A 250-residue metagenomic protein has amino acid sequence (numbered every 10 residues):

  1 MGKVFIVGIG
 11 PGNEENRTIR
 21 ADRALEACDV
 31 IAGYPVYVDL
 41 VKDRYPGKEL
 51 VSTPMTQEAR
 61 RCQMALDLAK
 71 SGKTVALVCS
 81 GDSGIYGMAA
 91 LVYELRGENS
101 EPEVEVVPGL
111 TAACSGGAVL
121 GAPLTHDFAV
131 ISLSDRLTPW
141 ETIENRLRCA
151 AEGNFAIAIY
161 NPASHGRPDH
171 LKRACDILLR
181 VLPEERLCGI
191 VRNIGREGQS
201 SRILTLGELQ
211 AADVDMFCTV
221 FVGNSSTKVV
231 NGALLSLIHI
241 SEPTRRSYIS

Functional and structural regions predicted by a protein language model:
M1-V104, L110, S115, Q210: Class I S-adenosyl-L-methionine
V4-I6, T74-V75, E152-L237, S241 (+1 more regions): A contiguous loop/helix-start segment that scaffolds small-molecule binding in enzyme catalytic cores
I9-N16, L137-W140, R202-L204: Short gly/ser/thr-rich secondary-structure transition/capping motifs
C28-I31, R44, L68-G72, L95 (+6 more regions): Change "in soluble alpha/beta enzymes" to "in soluble alpha/beta proteins
R44, M88-A89, G116-A118, E141-I143 (+2 more regions): Short, well-ordered secondary-structure micro-motifs
S52-Q57, L133-D135, N193: Short beta->alpha junction loops
I85-G153: Class I SAM-dependent methyltransferase SAM-binding "motif I" and its flanking Rossmann-like core
S247-S250: Serine residues within intrinsically disordered or low-complexity segments
